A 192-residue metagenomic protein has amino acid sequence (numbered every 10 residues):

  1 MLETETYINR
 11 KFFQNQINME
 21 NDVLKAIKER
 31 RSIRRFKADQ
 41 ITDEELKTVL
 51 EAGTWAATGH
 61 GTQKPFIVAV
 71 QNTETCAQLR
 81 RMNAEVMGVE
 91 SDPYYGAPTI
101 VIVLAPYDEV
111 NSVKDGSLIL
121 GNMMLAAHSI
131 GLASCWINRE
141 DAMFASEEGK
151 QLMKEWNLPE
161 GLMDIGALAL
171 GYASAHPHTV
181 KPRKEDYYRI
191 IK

Functional and structural regions predicted by a protein language model:
L2-K192: Acidic, surface-exposed loops and disordered segments
